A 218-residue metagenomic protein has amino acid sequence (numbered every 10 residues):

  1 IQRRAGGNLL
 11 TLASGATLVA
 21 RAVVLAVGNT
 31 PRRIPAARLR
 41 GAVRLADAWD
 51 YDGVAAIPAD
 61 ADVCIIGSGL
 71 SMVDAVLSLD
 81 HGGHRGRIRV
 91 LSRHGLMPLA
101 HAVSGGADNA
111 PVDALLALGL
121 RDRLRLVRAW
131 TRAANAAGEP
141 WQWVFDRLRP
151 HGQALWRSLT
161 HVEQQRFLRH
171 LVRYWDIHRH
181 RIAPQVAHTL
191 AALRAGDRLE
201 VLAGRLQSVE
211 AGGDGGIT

Functional and structural regions predicted by a protein language model:
I1-A117, V127-T218: Flavin (primarily FAD) cofactor-binding/catalytic cores of flavoenzymes
